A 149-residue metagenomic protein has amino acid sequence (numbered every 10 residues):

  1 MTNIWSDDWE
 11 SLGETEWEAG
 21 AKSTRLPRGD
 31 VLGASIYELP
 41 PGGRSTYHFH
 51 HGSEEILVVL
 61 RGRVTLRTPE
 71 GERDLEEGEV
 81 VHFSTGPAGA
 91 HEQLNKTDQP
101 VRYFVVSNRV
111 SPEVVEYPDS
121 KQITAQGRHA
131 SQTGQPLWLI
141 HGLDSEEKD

Functional and structural regions predicted by a protein language model:
M1-V31, V114-D149: A short, N-terminal "cap"/entry segment at the start of jelly-roll beta-barrel domains of the cupin/DSBH fold
S35-H50, A88: Conserved short histidine dyad/triad with adjacent acidic residue
G52-T65, P69-E70: Glycine- and acidic-residue-biased ligand/ion/polar-headgroup-sensing regions
P69-P87: Short acidic-glycine-tyrosine-enriched beta hairpin
T85-E113: Ligand-binding loop in jelly-roll beta-barrel domains
